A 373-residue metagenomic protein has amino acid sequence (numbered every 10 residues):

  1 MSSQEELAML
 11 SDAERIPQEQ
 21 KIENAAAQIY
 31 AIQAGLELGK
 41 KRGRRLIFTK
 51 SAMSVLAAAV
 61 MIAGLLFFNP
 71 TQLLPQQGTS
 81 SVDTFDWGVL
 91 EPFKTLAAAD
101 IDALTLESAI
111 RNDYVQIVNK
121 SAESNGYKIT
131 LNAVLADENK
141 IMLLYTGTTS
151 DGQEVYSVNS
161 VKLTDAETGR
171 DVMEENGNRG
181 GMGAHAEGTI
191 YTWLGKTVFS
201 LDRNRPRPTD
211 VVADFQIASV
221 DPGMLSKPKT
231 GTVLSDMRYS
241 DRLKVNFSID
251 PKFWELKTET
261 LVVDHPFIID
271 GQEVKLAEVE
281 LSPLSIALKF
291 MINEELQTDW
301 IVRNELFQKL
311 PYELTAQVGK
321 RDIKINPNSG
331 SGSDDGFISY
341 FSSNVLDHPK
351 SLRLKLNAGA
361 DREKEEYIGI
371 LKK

Functional and structural regions predicted by a protein language model:
M1-S3: Hydrophobic alpha-helical segments
E5-G39, G64-K373: Alpha-helical, hydrophobic structural elements that either
G43-N69, L73: Internal signal-anchor transmembrane helix that establishes type II topology
